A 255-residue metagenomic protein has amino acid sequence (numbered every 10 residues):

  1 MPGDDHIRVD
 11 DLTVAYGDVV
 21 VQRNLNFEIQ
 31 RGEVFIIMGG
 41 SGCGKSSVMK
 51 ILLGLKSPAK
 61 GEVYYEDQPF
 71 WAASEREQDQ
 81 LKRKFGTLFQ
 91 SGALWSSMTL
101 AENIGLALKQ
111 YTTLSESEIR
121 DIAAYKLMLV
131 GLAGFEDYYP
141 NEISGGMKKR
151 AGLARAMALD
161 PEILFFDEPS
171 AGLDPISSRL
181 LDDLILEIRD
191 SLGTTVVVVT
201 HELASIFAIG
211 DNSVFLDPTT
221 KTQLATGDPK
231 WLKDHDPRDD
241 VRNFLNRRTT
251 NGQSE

Functional and structural regions predicted by a protein language model:
L53: Helix-to-loop junction immediately C-terminal to a conserved catalytic motif
G61-F70: Conserved ABC transporter NBD signature motif
Q68-P69, E116-F135: Conserved ABC ATPase "signature" region
Y139-I143, M147: Conserved ABC ATPase signature
D160: Conserved catalytic motifs of ABC-family nucleotide-binding domains
L164-D167: Catalytic Walker B motif of ABC-type/P-loop ATPase nucleotide-binding domains
T219-L245: Conserved beta-strand-loop-alpha-helix hinge in the C-terminal portion of ABC ATPase nucleotide-binding domains
